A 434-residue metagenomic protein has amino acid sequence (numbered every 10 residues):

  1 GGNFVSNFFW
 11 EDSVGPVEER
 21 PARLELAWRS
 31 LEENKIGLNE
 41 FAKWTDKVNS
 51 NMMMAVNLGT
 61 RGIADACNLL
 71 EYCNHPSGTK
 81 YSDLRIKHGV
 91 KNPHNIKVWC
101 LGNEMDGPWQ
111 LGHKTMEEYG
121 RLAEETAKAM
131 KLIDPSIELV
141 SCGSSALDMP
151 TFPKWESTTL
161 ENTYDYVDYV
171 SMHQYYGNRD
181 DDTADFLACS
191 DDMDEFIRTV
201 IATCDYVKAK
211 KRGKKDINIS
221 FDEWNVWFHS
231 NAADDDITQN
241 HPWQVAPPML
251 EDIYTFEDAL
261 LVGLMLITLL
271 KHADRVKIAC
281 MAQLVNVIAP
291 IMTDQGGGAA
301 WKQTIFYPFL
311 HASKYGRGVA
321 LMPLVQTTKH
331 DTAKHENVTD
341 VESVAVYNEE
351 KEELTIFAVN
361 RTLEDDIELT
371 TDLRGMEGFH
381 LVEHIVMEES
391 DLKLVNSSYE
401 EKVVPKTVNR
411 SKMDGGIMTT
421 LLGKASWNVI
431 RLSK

Functional and structural regions predicted by a protein language model:
G1-G177, D181, R198: N-terminal catalytic cores of secreted or lumenal carbohydrate-active enzymes
G1-P16, I217, W224-D235, M387-V395: Short, solvent-exposed beta-strand-terminating loops
F4, D182, N218-S343, E349-E352: Aromatic/acidic polysaccharide-binding cleft in carbohydrate-active enzymes
N51-M54, K97-V98, A127-A129, S136-V140 (+7 more regions): Beta-sheet entry/capping signal
P108-L266, H272: Active-site neighborhood of glycoside hydrolase catalytic domains
S230, A289-I291, V319-M322, L354-F357 (+4 more regions): Extended hydrophobic-aromatic, low-complexity segments
V338-G378, H384, A425-V429: Carbohydrate-binding surface patches
E377-M418, L422: Acidic, Ser/Thr/Pro-rich beta/coil linker or hinge segments at domain junctions
